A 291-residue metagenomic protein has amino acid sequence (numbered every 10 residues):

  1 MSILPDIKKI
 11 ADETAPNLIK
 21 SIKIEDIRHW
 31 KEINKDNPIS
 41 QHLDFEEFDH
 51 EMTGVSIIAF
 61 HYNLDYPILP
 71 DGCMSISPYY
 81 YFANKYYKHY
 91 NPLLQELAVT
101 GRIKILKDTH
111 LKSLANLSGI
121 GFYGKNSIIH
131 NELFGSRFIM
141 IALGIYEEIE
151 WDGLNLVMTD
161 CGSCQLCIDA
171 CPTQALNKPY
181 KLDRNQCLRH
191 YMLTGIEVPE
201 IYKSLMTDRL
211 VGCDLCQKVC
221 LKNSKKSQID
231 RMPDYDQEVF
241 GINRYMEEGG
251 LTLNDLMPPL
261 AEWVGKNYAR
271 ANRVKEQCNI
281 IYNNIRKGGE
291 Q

Functional and structural regions predicted by a protein language model:
M1-D160: Auxiliary alpha/beta "docking" domains used to position bulky ligands
D152-G162, K203-C213: Immediate flanking context of iron-sulfur cluster ligation sites
L166-R189, M206-D236: Iron-sulfur cluster-binding cysteine motifs and their immediate structural context in ferredoxin-like electron-transfer
L176-P199, P233-L253: Active-site-proximal loop/short-helix segments that contain or immediately flank catalytic acid/base residue(s)
L253-A269: Acidic, Ser/Thr- and Gly/Pro-rich intrinsically disordered linkers and low-complexity segments that flank or connect
Q277, I281-N284: Core register positions within helices of long alpha-helical scaffolds
G288-G289: Short, Lys/Arg-enriched N-terminal segments with co-localized hydrophobic residues within the first ~10-30 amino acids
